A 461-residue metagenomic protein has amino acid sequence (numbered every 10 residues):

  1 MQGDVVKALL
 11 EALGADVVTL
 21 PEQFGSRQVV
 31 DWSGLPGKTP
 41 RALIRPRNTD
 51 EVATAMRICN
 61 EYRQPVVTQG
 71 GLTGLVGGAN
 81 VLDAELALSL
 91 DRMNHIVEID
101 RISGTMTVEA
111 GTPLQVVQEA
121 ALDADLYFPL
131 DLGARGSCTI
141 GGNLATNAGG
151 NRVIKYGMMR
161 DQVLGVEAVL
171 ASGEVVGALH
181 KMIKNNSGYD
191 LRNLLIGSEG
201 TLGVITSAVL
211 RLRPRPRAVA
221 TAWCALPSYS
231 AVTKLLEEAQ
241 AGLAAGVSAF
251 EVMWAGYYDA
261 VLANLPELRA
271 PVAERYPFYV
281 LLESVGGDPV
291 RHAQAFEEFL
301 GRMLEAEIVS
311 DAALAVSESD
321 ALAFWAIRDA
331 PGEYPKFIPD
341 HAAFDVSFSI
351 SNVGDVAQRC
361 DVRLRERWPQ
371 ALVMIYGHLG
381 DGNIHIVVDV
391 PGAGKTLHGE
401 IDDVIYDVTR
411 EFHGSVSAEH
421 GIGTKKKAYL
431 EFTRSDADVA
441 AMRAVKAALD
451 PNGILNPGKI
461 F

Functional and structural regions predicted by a protein language model:
M1-R57, G74-G104, Y257-R269, E318-D345 (+1 more regions): N-terminal flexible segment immediately upstream of the FAD-binding catalytic core in FAD-dependent oxidoreductases
M1-W32, E61-Q64, M303-S319, E411-V416 (+1 more regions): N-terminal accessory segments
L20-Q28, P214, A220-S228, T233-V404 (+2 more regions): C-terminal substrate-recognition/cap domain of FAD-linked oxidoreductases
V52-V66, A121-C138, V175-L195, R365-E366 (+2 more regions): Short, hydrophobic/aliphatic alpha-helical segments
G70-T73, G133, A255, G421-I422: Short, ordered loop/turn segments at secondary-structure junctions
H95-A249, L455: FAD-binding subdomain of flavoenzyme oxidoreductases
E174, K427-F461: Activity-critical C-terminal alpha-helical subdomain
